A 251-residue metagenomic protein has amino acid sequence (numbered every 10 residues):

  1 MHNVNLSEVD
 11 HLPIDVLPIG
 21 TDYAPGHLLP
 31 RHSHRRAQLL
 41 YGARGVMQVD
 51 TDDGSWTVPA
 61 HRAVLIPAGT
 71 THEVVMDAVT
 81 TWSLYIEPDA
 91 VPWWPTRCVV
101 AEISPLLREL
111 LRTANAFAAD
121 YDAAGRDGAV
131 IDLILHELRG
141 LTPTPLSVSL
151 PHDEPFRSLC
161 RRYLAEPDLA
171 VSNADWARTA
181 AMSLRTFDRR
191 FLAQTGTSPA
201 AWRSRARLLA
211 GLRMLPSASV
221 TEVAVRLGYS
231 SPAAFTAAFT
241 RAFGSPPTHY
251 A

Functional and structural regions predicted by a protein language model:
M1-V46: Generic protein-terminus/edge-of-domain signal
Y23, D52-A68: Short acidic-glycine-tyrosine-enriched beta hairpin
H61, F187, F191, A234-F235 (+1 more regions): Short hydrophobic/aromatic patch on the recognition helix
G69-W93, R97-C98: Ligand-binding loop in jelly-roll beta-barrel domains
P92-L164: Amphipathic alpha-helical segments enriched in hydrophobic/aromatic residues interleaved with Lys/Arg
F117-Y121, L138-T144, L159-V171, F191 (+3 more regions): Basic, amphipathic alpha-helical hairpins
A174, A193-P232, T236: Terminal helix-turn-helix DNA-binding modules in bacterial transcription factors
A233-A251: …primarily DNA-binding HTH/wHTH and HhH modules…
